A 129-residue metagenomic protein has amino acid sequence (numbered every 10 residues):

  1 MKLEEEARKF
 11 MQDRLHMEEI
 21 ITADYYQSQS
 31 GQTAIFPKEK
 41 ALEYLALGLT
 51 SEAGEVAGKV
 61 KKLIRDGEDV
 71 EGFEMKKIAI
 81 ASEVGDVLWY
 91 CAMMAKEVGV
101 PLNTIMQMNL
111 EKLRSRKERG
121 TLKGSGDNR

Functional and structural regions predicted by a protein language model:
M1-V84, L88-R129: Flexible "arm" and connector segments at domain edges
